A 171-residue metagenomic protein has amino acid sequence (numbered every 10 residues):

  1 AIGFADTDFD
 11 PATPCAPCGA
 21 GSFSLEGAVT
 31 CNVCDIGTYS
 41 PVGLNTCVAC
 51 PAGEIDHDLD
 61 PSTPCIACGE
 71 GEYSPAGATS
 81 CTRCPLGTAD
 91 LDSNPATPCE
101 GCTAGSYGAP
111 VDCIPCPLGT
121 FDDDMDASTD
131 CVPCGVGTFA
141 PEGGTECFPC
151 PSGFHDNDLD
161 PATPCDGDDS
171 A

Functional and structural regions predicted by a protein language model:
A1-A171: Disulfide-rich, cysteine-dense extracellular ectodomains and adjacent flexible linkers of secreted and cell-surface
